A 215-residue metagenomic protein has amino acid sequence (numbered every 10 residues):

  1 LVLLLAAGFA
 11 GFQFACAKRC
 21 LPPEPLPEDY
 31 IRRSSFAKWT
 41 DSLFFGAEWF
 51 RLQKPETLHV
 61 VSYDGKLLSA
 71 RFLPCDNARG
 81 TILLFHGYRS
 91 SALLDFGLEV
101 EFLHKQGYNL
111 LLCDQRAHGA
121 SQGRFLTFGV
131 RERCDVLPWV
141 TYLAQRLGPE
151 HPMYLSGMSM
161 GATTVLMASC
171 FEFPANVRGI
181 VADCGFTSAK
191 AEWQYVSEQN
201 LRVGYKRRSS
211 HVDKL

Functional and structural regions predicted by a protein language model:
V2-V61: An N-terminal hydrophobic leader/cap segment in hydrolases
Y63-P74: A short loop-to-beta-strand scaffold at the N-terminal edge of the catalytic core in hydrolase folds
R79-G87: Short beta-strand element of the alpha/beta-hydrolase
Y88-F102, Q115: The serine-hydrolase catalytic nucleophile loop
F102-Q122: Conserved alpha/beta-hydrolase
L126-L147: Alpha/beta-hydrolase active-site loop
L147-S159: Alpha/beta-hydrolase fold nucleophile elbow
M167-L215: Hydrolase active-site cap/lid region
